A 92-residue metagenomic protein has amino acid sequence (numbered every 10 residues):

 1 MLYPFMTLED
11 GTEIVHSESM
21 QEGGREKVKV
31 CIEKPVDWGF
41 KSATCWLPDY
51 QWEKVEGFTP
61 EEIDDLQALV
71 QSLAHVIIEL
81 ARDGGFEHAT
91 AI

Functional and structural regions predicted by a protein language model:
M1-E18: Negatively charged, low-complexity tracts enriched in Asp/Glu with abundant Ser/Thr
Y3-M6, P48-K54, F58, A74 (+1 more regions): Aromatic-enriched hydrophobic runs in primary sequence
L8-D10, Q21, I63, A91: Short linear sequence elements within intrinsically disordered, low-complexity coil regions
D10, D37, D49, D64-D65 (+1 more regions): Acidic-enriched, low-complexity/disordered segments with a strong bias for Aspartate over Glutamate
T12, G24-R25, G85: Intrinsically disordered, low-complexity regions
H16-F58: A short, structured beta-strand/loop element
G57-I92: Short, compact, well-ordered microdomains
